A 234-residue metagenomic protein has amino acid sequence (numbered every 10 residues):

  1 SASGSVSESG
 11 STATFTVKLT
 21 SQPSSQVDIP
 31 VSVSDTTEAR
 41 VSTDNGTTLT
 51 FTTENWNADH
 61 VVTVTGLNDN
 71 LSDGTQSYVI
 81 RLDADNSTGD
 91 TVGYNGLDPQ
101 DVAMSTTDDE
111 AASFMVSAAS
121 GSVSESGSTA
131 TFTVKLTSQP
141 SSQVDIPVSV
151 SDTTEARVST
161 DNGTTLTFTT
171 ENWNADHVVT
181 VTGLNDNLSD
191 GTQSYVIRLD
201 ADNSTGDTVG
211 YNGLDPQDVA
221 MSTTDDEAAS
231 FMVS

Functional and structural regions predicted by a protein language model:
S1-S234: Short boundary segments that mark the start of a structured unit
